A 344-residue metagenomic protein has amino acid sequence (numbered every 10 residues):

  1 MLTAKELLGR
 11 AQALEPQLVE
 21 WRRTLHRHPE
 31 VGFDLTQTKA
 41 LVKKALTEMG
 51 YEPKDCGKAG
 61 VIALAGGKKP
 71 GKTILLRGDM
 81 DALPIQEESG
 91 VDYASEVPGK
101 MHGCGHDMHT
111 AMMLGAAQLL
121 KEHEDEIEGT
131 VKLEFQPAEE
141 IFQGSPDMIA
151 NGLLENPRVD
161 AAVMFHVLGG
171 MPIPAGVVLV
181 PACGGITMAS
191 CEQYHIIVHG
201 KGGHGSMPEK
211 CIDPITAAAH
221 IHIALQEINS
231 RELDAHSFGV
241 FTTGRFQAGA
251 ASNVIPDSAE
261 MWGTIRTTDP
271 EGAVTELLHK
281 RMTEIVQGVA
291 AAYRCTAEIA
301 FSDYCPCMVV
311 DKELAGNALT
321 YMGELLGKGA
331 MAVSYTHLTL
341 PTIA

Functional and structural regions predicted by a protein language model:
L2-H102, A111-E128: Acidic/His- and Gly-rich active-site-bordering loop/insert found across diverse amide/peptide-bond hydrolases
L35, E128, N229-V240, V289-F301 (+1 more regions): Flexible, glycine/charged-enriched surface loops at secondary-structure junctions
L83, G90-M101, M108, D125-P256: Histidine/acidic-residue-rich, glycine-tolerant segments that coordinate divalent metal ions
A250-P256, C305-L319, L338: Short glycine/threonine-rich loop-to-helix capping motif typified by GTGT followed within a few residues by an Asp-Pro
V254-L278: A conserved active-site cap/scaffold subdomain adjacent to cofactor or substrate pockets
L277-I285: Short amphipathic alpha-helices in soluble, non-transmembrane regions that often serve as interface/regulatory elements
T336-T342: Conserved small/polar residues in nucleotide/adenosyl-binding loops
